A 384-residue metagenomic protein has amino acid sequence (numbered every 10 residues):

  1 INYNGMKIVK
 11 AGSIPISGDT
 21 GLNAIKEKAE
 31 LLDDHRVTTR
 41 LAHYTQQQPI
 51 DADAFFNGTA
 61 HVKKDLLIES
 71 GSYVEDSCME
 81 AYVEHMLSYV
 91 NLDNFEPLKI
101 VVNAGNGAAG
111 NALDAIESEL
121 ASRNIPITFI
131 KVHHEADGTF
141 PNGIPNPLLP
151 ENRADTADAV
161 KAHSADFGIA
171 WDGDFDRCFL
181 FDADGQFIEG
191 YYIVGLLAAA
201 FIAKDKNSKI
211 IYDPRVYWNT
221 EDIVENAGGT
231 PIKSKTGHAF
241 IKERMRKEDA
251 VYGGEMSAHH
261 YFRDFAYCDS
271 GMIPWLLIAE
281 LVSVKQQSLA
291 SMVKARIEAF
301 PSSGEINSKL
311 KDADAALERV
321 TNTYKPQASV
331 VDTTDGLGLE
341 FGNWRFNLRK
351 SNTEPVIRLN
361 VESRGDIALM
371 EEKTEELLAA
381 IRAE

Functional and structural regions predicted by a protein language model:
I1-R36, D155-G228: Replace "Mg2+/Mn2+-dependent" with "divalent metal-dependent
N2-H163: Gly/Ser/Thr-enriched, mixed-charge loops and adjacent short helices that form phosphate/oxyanion-binding elements
S13-I14, T20-L22, H133-D137, Y192-G195 (+2 more regions): Short, acidic/turn-prone active-site loops that include or flank metal/cofactor- and phosphate-binding residues
K64, I68, F167-G168, G173-D184 (+2 more regions): Self-splicing inteins and homing endonuclease
V102-G105, W171-G173, Y212, G254: Active-site flanking residues adjacent to catalytic metal/cofactor-binding acidic residues
L113, E117, T156, L197-F201 (+2 more regions): Buried hydrophobic packing segments
N124, K131-H133, Q186-D205, G271-E280: Gly/Ser/Thr-rich active-site loops/lids in small-molecule metabolic enzymes that frequently grip phosphoryl groups
F167, D205-E384: Phosphate-binding and adjacent anionic-ligand microenvironments
